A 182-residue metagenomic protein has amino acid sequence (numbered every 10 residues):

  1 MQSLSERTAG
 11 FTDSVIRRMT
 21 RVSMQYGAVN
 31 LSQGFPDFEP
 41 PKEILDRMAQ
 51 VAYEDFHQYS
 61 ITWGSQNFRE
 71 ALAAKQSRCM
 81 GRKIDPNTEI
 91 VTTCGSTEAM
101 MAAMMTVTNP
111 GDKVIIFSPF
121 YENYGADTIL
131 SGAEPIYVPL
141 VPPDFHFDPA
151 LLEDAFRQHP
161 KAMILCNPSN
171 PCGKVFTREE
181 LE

Functional and structural regions predicted by a protein language model:
E6-C94, A102: N-terminal small-domain helix-loop-helix segment of the aminotransferase-like
V22, A103, L151-A155: CheY-like receiver
P36, T97, N167-P171: Short glycine-rich anion-binding loops that position phosphate/pyrophosphate groups of nucleotides and phosphorylated
T106-T128: Conserved PLP-anchoring active-site segment centered on the Schiff-base-forming lysine
S118, Y137-V141: Short beta->alpha connector loops at strand-helix junctions that form conserved, small/polar/Pro-enriched
L130-P135: A short helix-loop-beta submotif of the ANL/AMP-binding
L140-E182: Active-site phosphate-binding strand-loop segment of PLP-dependent enzymes
